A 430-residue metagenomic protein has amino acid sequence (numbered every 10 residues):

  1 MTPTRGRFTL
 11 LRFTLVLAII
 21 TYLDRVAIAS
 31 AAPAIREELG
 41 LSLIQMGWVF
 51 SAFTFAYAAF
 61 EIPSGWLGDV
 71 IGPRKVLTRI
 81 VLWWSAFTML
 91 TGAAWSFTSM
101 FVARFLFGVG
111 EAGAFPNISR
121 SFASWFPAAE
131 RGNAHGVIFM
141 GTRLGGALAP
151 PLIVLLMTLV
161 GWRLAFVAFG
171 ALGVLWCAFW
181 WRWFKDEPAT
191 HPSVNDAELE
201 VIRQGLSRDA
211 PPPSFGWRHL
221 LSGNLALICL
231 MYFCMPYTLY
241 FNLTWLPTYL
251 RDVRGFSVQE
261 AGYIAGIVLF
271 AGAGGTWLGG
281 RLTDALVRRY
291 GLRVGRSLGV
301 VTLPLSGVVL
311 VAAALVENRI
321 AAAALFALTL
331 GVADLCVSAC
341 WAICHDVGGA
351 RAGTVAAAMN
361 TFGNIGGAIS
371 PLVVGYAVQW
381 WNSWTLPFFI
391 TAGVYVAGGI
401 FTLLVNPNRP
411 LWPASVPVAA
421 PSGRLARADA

Functional and structural regions predicted by a protein language model:
T9-L43, S64, N242-P247: Extracytoplasmic
I28-A29, L221-W277, V337, W341 (+1 more regions): Extracytoplasmic gate region of multi-pass secondary transporters
G40, G72, A93-S99, G110 (+3 more regions): Helix-breaking motifs and short loop linkers at transmembrane-helix boundaries and internal kinks in secondary membrane
A59-T98: Conserved MFS/SLC helix-loop-helix module at the cytosolic interface between two early adjacent transmembrane helices
V70-V81, D284-L303: Cytoplasmic membrane-interface "Motif A"-like loop-to-helix N-cap segments of 12-TM Major Facilitator Superfamily
A103-T142: Cytoplasmic helix-loop-helix junction between adjacent transmembrane helices in 12-TM secondary transporters
I138, T142-H191: Helix-loop-helix hairpin linking two adjacent transmembrane segments in secondary transporters
R293-C340: C-terminal transmembrane helical hairpin of 12-TM major facilitator-type secondary transporters
